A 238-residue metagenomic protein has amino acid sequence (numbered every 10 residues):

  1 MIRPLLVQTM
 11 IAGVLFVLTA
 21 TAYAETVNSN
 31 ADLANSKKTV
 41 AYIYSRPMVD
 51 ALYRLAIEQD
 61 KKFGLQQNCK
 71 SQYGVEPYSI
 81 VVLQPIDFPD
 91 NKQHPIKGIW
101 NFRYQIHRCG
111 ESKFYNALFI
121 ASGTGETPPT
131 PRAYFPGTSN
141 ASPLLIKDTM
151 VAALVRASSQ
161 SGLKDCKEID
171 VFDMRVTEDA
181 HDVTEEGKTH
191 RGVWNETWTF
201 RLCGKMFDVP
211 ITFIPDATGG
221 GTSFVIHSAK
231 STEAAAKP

Functional and structural regions predicted by a protein language model:
M1-M10: Bacterial N-terminal signal peptides that target proteins for export
T9-L18: Bacterial N-terminal signal peptides
A20-A24: Sec/Tat signal peptide C-region and signal peptidase I cleavage site
E25-P238: Cysteine-centric segments in proteins
